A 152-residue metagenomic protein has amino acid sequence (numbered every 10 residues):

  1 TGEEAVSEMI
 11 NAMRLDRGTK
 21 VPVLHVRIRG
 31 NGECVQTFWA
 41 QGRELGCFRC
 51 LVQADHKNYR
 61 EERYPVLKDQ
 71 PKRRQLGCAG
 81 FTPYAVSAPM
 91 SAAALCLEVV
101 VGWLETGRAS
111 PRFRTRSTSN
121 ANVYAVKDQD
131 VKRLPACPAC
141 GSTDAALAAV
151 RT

Functional and structural regions predicted by a protein language model:
T1-T152: Glycine-rich phosphate/adenylate-binding loop
